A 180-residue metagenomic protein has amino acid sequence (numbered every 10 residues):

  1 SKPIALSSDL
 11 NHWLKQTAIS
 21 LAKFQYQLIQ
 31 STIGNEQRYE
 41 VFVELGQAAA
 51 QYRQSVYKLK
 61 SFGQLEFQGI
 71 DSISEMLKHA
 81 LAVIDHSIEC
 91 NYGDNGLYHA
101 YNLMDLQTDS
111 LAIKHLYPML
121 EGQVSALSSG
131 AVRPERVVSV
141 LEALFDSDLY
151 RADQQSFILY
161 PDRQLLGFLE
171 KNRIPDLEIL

Functional and structural regions predicted by a protein language model:
S1-L180: Acidic, mature catalytic/reactive cores of soluble proteins
